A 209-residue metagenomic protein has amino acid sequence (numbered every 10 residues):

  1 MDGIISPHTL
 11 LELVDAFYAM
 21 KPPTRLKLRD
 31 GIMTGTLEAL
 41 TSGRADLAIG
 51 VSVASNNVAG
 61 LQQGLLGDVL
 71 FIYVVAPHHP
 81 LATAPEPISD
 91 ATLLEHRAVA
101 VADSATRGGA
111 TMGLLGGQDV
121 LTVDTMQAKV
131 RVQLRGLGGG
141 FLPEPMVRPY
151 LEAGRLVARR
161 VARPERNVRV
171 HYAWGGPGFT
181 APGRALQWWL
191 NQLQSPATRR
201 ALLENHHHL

Functional and structural regions predicted by a protein language model:
M1-N57, H207-L209: Central regulatory/effector-binding core of bacterial HTH transcription factors
D2, V51, L142-P143, P182: Replace "coordinates the UDP/GDP/TDP-sugar" with "coordinates nucleotide-activated sugar donors
G3, P77, G176-G178: Residue-level signal for short, function-critical loop segments
I5-H8, T83-A84, T180-R184: Residues that form or flank phosphate/diphosphate-binding pockets in enzymes that use nucleotide phosphates
D30, T122-M126, F179, G183: Short, solvent-exposed loop/helix junctions and linker helices that flank or host conserved functional motifs
N56, G60-L137, L142-N167, Q187 (+1 more regions): C-terminal regulatory
V170-G175: A short beta-strand structural signal in non-transmembrane regions
